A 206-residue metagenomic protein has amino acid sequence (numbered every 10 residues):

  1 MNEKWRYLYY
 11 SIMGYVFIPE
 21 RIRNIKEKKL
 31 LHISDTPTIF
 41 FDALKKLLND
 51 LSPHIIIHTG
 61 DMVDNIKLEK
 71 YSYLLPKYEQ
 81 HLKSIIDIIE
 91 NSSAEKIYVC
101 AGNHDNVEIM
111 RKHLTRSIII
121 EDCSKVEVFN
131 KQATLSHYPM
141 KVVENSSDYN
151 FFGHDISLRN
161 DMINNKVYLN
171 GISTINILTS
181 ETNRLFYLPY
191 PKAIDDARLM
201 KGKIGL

Functional and structural regions predicted by a protein language model:
M1-N24, S124-E144: Core dinuclear metal-dependent hydrolase active-site scaffold
N2-W5, R159-L206: Binuclear metal-dependent phosphoesterase catalytic core
W5-Y7, L30, T38: N-terminal pre-core extensions flanking Radical SAM catalytic domains
I22-L30, V126-T134, N164, I177-L178 (+1 more regions): Beta-strand-turn-beta hairpins that frame and shape the catalytic cleft of phosphate-ester-processing enzymes
H32-D35, I56-D61, I97-N103, T134-H137 (+2 more regions): Active-site neighborhood of phospho(di)ester-bond hydrolases with catalytic His/Asp-centered motifs
T38-F40, V63-K67, A101-M110, V126-E127 (+5 more regions): Active-site environment of divalent metal-dependent phosphoester hydrolases
T38-S124: Core catalytic region of metal-dependent phosphoesterases/phosphodiesterases, especially metallo-beta-lactamase-like
T115-D122, S147-F152, M162-T174: Active-site regions of enzymes building and remodeling cell-envelope glycoconjugates
